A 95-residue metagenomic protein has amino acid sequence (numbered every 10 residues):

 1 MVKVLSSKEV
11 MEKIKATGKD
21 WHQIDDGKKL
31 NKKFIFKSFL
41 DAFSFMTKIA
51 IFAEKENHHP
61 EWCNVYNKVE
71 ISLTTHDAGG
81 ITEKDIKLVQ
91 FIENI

Functional and structural regions predicted by a protein language model:
M1-K37: N-terminal first-folded block
H22, A50-P60: Short arginine-rich
G27, N64-K68: Short Gly/Ser/Thr- and Asp/Glu-enriched loop/turn motifs at secondary-structure junctions
N31-K37, V69-H76: Alpha-helical scaffold segments that form or flank carboxylate-/histidine-based iron centers
L40-M46: Short amphipathic alpha-helices within nucleic acid-binding modules
T47-K48, Q90: Solvent-exposed alpha-helix faces
N57-C63, I92-I95: A short N-terminal helical cap/helix-turn-helix that marks the beginning of AMP-binding/adenylate-forming
E70-I95: C-terminal structural segments of small proteins and small subunits
